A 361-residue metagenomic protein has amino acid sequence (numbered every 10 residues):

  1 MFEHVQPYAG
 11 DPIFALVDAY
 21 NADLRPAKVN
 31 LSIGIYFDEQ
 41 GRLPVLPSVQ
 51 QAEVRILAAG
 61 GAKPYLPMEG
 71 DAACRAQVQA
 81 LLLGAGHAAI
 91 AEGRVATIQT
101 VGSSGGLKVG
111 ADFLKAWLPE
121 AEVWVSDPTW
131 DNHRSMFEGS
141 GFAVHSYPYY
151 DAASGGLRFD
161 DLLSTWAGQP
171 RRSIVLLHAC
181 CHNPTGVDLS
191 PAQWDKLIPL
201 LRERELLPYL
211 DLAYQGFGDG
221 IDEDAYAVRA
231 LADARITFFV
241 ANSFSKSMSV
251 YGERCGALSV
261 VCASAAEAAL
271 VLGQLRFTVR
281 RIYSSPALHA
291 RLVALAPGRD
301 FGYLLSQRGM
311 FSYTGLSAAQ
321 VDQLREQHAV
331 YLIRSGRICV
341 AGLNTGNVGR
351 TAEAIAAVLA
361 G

Functional and structural regions predicted by a protein language model:
M1-G70, Q77-A80, G84, R281: N-terminal "arm"/small-domain region of PLP-dependent enzymes with the aminotransferase-like
K28-N30, P67, F301-S306, Y331-I333: Short beta-strand
L31, V144, P208, F238 (+1 more regions): Hydrophobic beta-strand scaffold residues
D38-G41, P184-T185, S249-V250: Short catalytic/ligand-binding loop motif for oxyanion handling, primarily in non-cytosolic enzymes, centered on
R55, G60-E205, Q215-F217, A225-R229 (+3 more regions): Conserved core of the PLP fold type I
L212: Walker B catalytic acidic pair
D233-A294: Conserved core segment of the aminotransferase class I/II
L292-Q327: Conserved PLP-binding catalytic core of the aspartate aminotransferase-like
